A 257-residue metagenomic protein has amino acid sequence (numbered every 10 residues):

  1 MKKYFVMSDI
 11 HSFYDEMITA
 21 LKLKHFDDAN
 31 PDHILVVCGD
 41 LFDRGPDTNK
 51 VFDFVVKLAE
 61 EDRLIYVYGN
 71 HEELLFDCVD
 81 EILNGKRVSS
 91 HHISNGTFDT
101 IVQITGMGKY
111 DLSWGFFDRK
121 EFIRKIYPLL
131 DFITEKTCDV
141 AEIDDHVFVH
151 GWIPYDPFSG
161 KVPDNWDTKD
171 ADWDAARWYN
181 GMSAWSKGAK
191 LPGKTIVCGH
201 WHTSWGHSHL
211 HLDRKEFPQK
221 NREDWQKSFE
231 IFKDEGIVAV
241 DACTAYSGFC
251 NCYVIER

Functional and structural regions predicted by a protein language model:
M1, N30-D32, E61-R63, D144 (+1 more regions): A general structural motif
M1-F54: N-terminal active-site segment of His-dependent metallophosphoesterases
M7-S8, L35-G39, Y66-N70, V149 (+2 more regions): Active-site neighborhood of phospho(di)ester-bond hydrolases with catalytic His/Asp-centered motifs
H11-D15, D43-P46, H71-F76, G199-S208 (+1 more regions): Active-site environment of divalent metal-dependent phosphoester hydrolases
I18-T19, N49-K50, V79-D80, G160 (+2 more regions): Short amphipathic alpha-helical segments
R44-D139: Active-site neighborhood of divalent metal-dependent phosphoester bond hydrolases
Y110-V238, T244-G248: Acidic, His/Gly-enriched loop-helix segments that form or flank divalent-metal centers in metallo-dependent hydrolases
V254-R257: Short beta-strand-to-coil "C-cap" segments at the C-terminal boundary of structured domains/repeats, marking
